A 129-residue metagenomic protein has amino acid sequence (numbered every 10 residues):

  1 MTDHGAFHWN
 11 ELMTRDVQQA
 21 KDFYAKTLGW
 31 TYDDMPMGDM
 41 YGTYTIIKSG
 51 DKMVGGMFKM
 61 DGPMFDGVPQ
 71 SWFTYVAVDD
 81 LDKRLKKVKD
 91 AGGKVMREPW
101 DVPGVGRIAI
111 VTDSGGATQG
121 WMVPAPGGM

Functional and structural regions predicted by a protein language model:
M1-K21, S71-T74, M122-M129: N-terminal beta-strand motif that seeds the catalytic metal site of vicinal oxygen chelate
T2-H4, E11-K52, D90: Core segments of cupin and vicinal oxygen chelate
W9, T43-Y44, F73, I108: Conserved beta-strand and immediately adjacent loop positions that scaffold enzyme active sites
D16-Q18, K48-M53, T74-T118: Vicinal oxygen chelate
W30-P69, D113-S114, T118-A125: Conserved short beta-strand elements that form part of the metal-binding/catalytic scaffold of enzyme active sites
M37-G38, D101-V102, M129: Residue-level "edge-of-site" marker
